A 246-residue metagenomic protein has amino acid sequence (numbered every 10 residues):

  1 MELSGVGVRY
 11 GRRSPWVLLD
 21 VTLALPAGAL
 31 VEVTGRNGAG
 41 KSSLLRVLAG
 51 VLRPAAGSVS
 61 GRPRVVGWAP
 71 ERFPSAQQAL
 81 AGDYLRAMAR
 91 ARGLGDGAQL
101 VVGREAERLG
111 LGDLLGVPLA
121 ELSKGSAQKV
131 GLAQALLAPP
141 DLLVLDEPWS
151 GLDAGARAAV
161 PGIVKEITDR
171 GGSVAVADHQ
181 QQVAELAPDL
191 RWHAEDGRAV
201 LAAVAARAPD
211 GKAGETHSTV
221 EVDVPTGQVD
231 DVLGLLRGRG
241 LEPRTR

Functional and structural regions predicted by a protein language model:
M1-V21, A27, R53: A short, flexible loop at the N-terminus of ABC-type nucleotide-binding domains that lies
T34-R36: The feature captures the beta-strand-to-loop junction immediately N-terminal to the Walker
A49: Helix-to-loop junction immediately C-terminal to a conserved catalytic motif
R72, Q77-G93: Q-loop/switch helix immediately C-terminal to the Walker
Q99-L114: Conserved ABC ATPase "signature" region
L132: Hydrophobic anchor residue at the start of the ABC signature
L143-E147: Catalytic Walker B motif of ABC-type/P-loop ATPase nucleotide-binding domains
